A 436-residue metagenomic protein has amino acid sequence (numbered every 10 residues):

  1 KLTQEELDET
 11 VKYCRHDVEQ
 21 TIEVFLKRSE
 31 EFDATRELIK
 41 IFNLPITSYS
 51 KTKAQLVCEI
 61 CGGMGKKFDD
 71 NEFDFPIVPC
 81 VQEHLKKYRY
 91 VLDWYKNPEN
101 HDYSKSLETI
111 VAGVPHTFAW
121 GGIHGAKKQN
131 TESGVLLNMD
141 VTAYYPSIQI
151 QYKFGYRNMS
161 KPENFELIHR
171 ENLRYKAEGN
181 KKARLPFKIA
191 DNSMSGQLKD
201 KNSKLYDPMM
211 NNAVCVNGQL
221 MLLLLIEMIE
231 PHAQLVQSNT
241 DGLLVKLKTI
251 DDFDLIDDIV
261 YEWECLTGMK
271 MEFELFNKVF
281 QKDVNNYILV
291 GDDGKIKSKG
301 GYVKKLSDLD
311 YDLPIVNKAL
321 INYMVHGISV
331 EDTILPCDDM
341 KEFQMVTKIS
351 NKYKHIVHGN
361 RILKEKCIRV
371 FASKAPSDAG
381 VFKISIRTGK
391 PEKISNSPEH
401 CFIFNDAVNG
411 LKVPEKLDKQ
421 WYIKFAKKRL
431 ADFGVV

Functional and structural regions predicted by a protein language model:
K1, E6, I110-P231, L235-V236 (+1 more regions): Helical catalytic core of nucleic-acid polymerases
K1-T142, L224-M228, Q234-E264, M269-K270 (+4 more regions): Conserved "right-hand" nucleotidyltransferase catalytic core of DNA-directed polymerases
K27-E30, I150-F154, G196, D200 (+5 more regions): Short, well-ordered loop/turn and helix-capping segments at boundaries between secondary-structure elements and domains
K40, T47-K51, R174, N217 (+1 more regions): Alpha-helix boundary/capping detector
G62, F154-E163, M209, F253 (+2 more regions): Generic alpha-helical propensity signal that fires on short helical segments and nearby coil/disordered stretches
R184, K246, F253-V436: C-terminal, non-catalytic extensions of nucleic-acid polymerases
